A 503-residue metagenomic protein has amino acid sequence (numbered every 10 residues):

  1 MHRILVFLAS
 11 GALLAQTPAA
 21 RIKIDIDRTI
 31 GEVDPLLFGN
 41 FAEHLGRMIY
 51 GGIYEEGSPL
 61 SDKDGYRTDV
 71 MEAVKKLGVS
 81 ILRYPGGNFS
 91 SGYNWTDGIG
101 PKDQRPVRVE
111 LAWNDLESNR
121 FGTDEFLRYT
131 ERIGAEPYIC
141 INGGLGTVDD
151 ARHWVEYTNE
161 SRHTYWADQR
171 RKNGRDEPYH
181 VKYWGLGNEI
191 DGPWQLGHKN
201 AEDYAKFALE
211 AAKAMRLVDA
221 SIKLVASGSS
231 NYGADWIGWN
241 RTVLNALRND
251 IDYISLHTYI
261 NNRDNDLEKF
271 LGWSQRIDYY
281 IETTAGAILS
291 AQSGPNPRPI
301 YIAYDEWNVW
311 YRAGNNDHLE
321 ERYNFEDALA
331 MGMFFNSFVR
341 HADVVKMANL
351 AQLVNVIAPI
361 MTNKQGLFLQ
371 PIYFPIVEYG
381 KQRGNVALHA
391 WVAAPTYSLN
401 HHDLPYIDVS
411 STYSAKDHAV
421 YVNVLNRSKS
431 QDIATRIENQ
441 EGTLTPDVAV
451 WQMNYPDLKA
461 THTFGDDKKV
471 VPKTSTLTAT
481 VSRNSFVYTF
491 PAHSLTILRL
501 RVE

Functional and structural regions predicted by a protein language model:
M1-F7: Sec-dependent signal peptide recognition, specifically the positively charged N-region followed immediately by
F7-Q16: Hydrophobic h-region of N-terminal signal peptides that target proteins for export in Gram-negative bacteria
A15-W239, L244-Y253, I277-D278, E282-E503: Non-catalytic accessory regions flanking glycosidase/transglycosidase catalytic cores in CAZymes
H257-W273: Active-site His/acidic residue clusters
